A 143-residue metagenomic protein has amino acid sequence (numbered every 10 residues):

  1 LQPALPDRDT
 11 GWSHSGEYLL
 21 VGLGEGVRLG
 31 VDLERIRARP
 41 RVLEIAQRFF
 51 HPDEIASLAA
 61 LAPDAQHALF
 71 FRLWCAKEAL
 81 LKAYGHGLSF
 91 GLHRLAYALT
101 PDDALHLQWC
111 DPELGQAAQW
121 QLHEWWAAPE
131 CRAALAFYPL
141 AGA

Functional and structural regions predicted by a protein language model:
L1-A143: Core catalytic alpha/beta fold that binds nucleotide/phospho-ligands
